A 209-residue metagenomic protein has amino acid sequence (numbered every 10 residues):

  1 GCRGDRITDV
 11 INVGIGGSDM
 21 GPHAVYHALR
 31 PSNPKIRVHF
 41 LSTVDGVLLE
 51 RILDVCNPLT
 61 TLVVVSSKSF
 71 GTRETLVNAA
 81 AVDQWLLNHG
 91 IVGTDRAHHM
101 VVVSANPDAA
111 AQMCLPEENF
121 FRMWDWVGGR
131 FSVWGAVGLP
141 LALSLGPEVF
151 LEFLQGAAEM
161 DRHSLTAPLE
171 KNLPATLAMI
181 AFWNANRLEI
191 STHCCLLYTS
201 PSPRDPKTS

Functional and structural regions predicted by a protein language model:
G1: Extended, charge-enriched "interface" segments that sit outside catalytic cores
V10-A24, F131-A136: Conserved phosphate/anionic-ligand binding catalytic regions in large, soluble enzymes, centered on
I11, H39, L62-V64, V101-V103 (+1 more regions): Hydrophobic/aromatic beta-strand patches that form the interior of the parallel beta-sheet core in alpha/beta enzyme
I11-N12, V44, S66-S69: Glycine-rich, mobile lid/loop segments that gate access to catalytic sites or pores
G21, V25, L49, V65-K68 (+3 more regions): Extended, hydrophobic alpha-helical segments in both membrane/secreted and soluble proteins
V25-Y26, P31-L62: Glycine-rich oxoanion-binding loops at beta->alpha junctions
N88-S200, R204: Active-site phosphate/pyrophosphate-binding segments
